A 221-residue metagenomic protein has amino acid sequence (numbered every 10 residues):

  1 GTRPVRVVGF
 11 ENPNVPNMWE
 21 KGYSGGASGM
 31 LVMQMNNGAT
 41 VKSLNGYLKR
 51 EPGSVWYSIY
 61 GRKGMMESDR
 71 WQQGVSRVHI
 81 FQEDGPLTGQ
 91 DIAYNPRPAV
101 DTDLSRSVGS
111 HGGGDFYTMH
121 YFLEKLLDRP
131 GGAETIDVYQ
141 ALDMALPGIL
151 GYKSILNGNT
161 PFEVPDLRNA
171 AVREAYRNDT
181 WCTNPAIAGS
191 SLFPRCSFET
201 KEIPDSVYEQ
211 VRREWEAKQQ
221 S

Functional and structural regions predicted by a protein language model:
G1-G53, S58, Y139, D143: Rossmann-like dinucleotide-binding domain that binds NAD(P)(H)
V5-R6, V41, G131-I136, N157-V164: Core catalytic loop region at the nicotinamide-binding pocket of NAD(P)H-dependent oxidoreductases
E11-P13, P165-R168: A general secondary-structure junction signal
P16, K21-G26, M30-N36, S58 (+3 more regions): C-terminal glycine/acidic-rich active-site capping loop/insertion
V41-S43, M66-S68, S154: Short hydrophobic/aromatic-rich beta-strand segments that constitute the beta-sheet cores of beta-sandwich/beta-barrel
G46, R70-W71, L167: Surface loops and adjacent helix of pleckstrin homology
M119-F122, A141-M144, G148: Non-catalytic, hydrophobic alpha-helical segments
P147-N157: Short arginine-rich
